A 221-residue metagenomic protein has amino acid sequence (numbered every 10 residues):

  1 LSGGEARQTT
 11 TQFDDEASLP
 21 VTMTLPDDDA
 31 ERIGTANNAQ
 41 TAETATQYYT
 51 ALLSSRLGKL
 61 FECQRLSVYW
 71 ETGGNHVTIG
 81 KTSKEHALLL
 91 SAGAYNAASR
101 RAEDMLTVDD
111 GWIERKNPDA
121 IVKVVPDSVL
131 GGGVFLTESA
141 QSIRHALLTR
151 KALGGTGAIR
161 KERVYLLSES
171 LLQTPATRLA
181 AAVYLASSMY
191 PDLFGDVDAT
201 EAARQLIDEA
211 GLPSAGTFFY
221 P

Functional and structural regions predicted by a protein language model:
L1-P221: N-terminal ligand-binding lobe of clamshell/alpha-beta domains
